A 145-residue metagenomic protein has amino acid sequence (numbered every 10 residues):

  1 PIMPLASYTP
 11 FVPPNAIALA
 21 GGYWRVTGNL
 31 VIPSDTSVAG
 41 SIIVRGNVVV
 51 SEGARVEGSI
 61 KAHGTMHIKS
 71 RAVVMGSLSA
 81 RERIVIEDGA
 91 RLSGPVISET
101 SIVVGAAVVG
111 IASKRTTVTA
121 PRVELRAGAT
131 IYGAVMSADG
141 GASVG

Functional and structural regions predicted by a protein language model:
P1-G145: Extended beta-solenoid/beta-helix repeat architectures
